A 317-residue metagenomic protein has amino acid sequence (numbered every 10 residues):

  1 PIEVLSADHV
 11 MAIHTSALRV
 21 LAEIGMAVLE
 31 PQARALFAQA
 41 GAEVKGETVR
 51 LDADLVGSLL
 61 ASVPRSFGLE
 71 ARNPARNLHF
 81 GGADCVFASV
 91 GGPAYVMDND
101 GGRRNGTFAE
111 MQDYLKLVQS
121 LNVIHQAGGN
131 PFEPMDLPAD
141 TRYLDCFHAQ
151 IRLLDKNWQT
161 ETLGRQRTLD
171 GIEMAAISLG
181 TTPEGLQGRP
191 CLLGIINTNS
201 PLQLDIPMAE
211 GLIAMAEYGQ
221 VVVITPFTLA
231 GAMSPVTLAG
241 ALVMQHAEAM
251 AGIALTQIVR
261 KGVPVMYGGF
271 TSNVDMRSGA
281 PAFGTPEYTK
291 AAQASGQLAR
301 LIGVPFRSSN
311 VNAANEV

Functional and structural regions predicted by a protein language model:
P1-L186, L193-I206: Metallocofactor- and cofactor-centric catalytic cores in central/energy metabolism, strongly enriched
G106-V317: Helix-rich catalytic cores of soluble enzyme domains
